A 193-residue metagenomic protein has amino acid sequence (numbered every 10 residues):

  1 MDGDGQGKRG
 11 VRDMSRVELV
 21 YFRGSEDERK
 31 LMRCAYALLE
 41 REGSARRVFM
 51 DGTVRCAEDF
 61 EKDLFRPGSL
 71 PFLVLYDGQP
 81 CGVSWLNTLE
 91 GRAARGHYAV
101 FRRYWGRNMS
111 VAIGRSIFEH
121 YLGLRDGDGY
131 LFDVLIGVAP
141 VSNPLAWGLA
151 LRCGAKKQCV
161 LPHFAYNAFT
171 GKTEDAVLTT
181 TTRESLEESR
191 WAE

Functional and structural regions predicted by a protein language model:
M1-K30, S185-E193: Conserved N-terminal entry element of GNAT/NAT acetyltransferase domains
E40-D59: Conserved GNAT-fold acetyl-CoA-binding loop/helix
F60-L73, G82: A short helix-loop-beta-strand connector motif used in the catalytic cores of GNAT acetyltransferases and, in some
L73, Q79-N87, R95: Conserved beta-strand in the GNAT
N87, G91-R103: Conserved acetyl-CoA binding element of GNAT-fold acetyltransferases
R107-G123: Conserved acetyl-CoA-binding loop-helix of GNAT-fold acetyltransferases
L135-G148: Conserved beta-strand-loop-alpha-helix junction that forms the acyl-donor binding cleft
V138, K156-K172: Conserved catalytic-core motifs of GNAT/GCN5-like acyltransferases
